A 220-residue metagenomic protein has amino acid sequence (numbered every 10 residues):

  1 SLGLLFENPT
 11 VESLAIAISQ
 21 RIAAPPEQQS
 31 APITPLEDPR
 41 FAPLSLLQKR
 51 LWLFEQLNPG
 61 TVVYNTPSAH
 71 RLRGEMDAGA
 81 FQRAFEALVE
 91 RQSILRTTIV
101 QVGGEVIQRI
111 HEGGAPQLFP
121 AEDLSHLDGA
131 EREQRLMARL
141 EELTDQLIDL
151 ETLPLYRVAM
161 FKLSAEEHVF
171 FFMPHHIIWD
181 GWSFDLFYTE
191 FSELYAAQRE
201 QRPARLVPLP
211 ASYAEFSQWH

Functional and structural regions predicted by a protein language model:
S1-A31, V106-R109, G114-A115, T189 (+1 more regions): Phosphopantetheine-dependent thiolation modules in NRPS/PKS and related acyl-activating systems
A23-E27, S125-A130: Short low-complexity stretches enriched in small and charged residues
D38-P120, H126-H220: Acyl-group handoff/entry surfaces in thioester-processing enzymes
